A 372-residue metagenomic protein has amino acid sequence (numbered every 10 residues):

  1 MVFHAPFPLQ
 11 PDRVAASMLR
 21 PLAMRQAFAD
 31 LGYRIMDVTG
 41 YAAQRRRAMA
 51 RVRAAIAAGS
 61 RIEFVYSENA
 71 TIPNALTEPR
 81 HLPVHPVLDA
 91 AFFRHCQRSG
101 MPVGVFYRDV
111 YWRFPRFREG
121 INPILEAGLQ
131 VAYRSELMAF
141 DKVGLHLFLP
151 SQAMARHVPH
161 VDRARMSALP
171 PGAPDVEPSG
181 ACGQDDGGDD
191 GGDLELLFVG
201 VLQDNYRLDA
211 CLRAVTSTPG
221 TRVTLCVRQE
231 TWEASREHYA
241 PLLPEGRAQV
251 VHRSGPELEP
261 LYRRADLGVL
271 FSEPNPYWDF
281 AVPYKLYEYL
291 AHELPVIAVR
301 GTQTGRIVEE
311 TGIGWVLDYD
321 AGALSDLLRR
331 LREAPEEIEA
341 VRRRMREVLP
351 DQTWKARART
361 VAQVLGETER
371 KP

Functional and structural regions predicted by a protein language model:
M1-Q44, A48-A50, S60, R98-G100 (+1 more regions): N-terminal subdomain of nucleotide-sugar transferases
R13-P21, P171-Y239, Q249-P260: Conserved catalytic-core segment of nucleotide-activated headgroup transferases in glycan assembly
A15-L19, Y319-A321, E333-E367: A charged, aromatic-enriched C-terminal amphipathic alpha-helix characteristic of glycosyltransferases across folds
A55-L88, H95-F106, H146: Short N-terminal targeting/anchoring amphipathic segment
V87-R98, R113, P123-H146: Membrane-proximal helix-turn-helix segments that form the acceptor-binding/catalytic region of lipid-linked
Q130, E136-G183: Donor nucleotide-sugar binding/catalytic pocket of nucleotide-sugar-dependent glycosyltransferases
Y206, P256-L261, G268-E288, A298-R306: Nucleotide-sugar-dependent
G305-R330: Change "using UDP/GDP/dTDP sugars" to "using nucleotide sugars
